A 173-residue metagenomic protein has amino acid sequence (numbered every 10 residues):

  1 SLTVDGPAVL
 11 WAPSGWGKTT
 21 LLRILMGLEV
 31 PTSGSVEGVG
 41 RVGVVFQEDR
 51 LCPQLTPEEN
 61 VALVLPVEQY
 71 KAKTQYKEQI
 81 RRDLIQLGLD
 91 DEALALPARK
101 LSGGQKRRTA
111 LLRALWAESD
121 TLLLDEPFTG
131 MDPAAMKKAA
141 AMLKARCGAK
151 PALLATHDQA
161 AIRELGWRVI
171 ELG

Functional and structural regions predicted by a protein language model:
M26: Helix-to-loop junction immediately C-terminal to a conserved catalytic motif
L55-V67, Q79: Q-loop/switch helix immediately C-terminal to the Walker
Q75-E92: Conserved ABC ATPase "signature" region
P97-L101, Q105: Conserved ABC ATPase signature
L111: Hydrophobic anchor residue at the start of the ABC signature
A117, G148: Conserved signature/switch motifs of ABC ATPase nucleotide-binding domains
L122-E126: Catalytic Walker B motif of ABC-type/P-loop ATPase nucleotide-binding domains
P133-A134: Helix N-cap at the start of a conserved alpha-helix in ABC-type nucleotide-binding domains
